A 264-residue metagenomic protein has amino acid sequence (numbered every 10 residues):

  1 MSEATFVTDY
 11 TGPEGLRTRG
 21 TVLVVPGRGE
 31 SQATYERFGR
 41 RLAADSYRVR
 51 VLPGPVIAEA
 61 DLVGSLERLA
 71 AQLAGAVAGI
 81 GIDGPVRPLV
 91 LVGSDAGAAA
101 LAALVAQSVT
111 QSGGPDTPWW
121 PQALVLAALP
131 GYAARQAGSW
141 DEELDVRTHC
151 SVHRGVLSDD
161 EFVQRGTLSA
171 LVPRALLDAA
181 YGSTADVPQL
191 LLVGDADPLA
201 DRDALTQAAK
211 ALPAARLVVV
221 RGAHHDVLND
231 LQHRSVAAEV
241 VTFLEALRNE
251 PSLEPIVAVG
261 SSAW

Functional and structural regions predicted by a protein language model:
M1-V22, W119-A123, W140-E143, V241-L244 (+1 more regions): Flexible, membrane-associating and regulatory peripheral segments of lipid-active enzymes
S2-E59: Short, surface-exposed "cap/lid" segments of acyl-processing enzymes
T34, A60-G84: Alpha/beta-hydrolase active-site loop
F38, V187, D201-K210: Short alpha-helix in the alpha/beta-hydrolase fold that links the catalytic acid
R48, K210-D226: Catalytic histidine neighborhood in serine/cysteine hydrolases with alpha/beta-hydrolase-type architecture
G79-E142: Primarily recognizes the serine-hydrolase "nucleophile elbow" in alpha/beta-hydrolase and SGNH/GDSL folds
T117-L190, G194-A200, V219, A223 (+4 more regions): The alpha/beta-hydrolase serine catalytic core
L228-L244: Post-His helix in hydrolase/transferase enzymes
